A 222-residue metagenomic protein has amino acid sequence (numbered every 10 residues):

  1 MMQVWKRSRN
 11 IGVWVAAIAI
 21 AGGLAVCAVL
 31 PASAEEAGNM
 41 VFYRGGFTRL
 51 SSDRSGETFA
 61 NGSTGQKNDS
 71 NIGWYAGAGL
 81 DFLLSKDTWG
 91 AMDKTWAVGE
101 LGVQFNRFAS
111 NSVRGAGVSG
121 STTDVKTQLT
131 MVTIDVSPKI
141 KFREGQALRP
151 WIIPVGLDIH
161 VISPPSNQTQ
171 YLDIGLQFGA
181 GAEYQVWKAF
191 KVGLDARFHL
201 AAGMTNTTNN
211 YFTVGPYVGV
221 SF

Functional and structural regions predicted by a protein language model:
M1-G38: Cleavable N-terminal export/targeting peptides
L24-F42, K86-W96, Q146-A147: Outer-membrane beta-barrel biogenesis signature
E36-A37, L50-T58, T64-Q66, K94 (+3 more regions): Predominantly the C-terminal beta-signal and adjacent terminal strand-loop region of outer-membrane beta-barrel
F47-R49, W74-S166, V214-G215, G219-F222: Gram-negative (and chloroplast) outer-membrane scaffold detector with strong preference for beta-barrel transmembrane
E57-Q66, R114-T122: Solvent-exposed loop segments that connect transmembrane elements
S63-I72, T123-T130, N167-I174, N206-Y211: Replace "Gram-negative outer membrane beta-barrel proteins" with "bacterial and organellar outer membrane beta-barrel
K67-D69, A147-R149, I162-P165, V186-G193: Substrate-binding/catalytic groove segments of enzymes that remodel or degrade extracellular structural polymers
I134-V136, P154-I159, L172-A182, A196-F198: Hydrophobic alpha-helical segments of small multi-pass membrane proteins
